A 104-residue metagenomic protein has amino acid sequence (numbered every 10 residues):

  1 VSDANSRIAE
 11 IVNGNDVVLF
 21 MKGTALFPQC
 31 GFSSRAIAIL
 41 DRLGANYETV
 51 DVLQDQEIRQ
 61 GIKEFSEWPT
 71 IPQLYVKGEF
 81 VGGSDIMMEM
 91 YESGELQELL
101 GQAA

Functional and structural regions predicted by a protein language model:
V1-D3: Short gly/ser/thr-rich secondary-structure transition/capping motifs
S6, R59-E64: TIR-domain catalytic/interaction hotspot
A9-N46: Local sequence-structure signature of Cys/Sec-based thiol-disulfide redox active-site neighborhoods
F20, Q73-K77: Acidic beta-strand-to-loop metal/phosphate-binding motif
G44-R59: Thiol-based oxidoreductase modules, predominantly thioredoxin-like and allied folds used for disulfide exchange
E64-T70: Thiol/disulfide oxidoreductase modules built on the thioredoxin-like
V76-A104: Non-catalytic, surface beta->alpha helical segment in thiol-disulfide oxidoreductase systems
